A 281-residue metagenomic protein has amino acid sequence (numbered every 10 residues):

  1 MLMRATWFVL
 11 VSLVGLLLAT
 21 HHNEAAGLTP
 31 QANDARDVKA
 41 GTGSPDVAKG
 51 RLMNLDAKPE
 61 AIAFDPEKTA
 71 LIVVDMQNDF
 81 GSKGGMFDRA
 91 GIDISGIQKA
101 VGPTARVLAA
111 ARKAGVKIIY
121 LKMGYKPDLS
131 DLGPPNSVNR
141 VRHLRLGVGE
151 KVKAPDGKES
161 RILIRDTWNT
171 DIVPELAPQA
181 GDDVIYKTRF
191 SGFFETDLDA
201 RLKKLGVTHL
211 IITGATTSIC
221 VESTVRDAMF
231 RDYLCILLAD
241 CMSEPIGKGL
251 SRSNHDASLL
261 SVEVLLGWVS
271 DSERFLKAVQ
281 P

Functional and structural regions predicted by a protein language model:
M1-V9: Bacterial N-terminal signal peptides that target proteins for export
F8-L17: Bacterial N-terminal signal peptides
S12, N23-A25: Cleavable N-terminal signal peptides
A25-A70, D79, I97, R106-A114 (+2 more regions): Active-site-adjacent betaalpha module
V73, Y120, L237: Short beta-strand "acidic-cap" motif of Rossmann-like dinucleotide-binding folds
M76, M123, D240: Active-site loop/turn elements of alpha/beta-hydrolase fold enzymes, especially the short glycine-/histidine-rich
M86-G96: Short glycine-enriched, charge-decorated loop/helix-capping segments at active-site entrances that position
Y120-L129, P135: Catalytic-core segment of enzymes that process non-peptidic bonds
